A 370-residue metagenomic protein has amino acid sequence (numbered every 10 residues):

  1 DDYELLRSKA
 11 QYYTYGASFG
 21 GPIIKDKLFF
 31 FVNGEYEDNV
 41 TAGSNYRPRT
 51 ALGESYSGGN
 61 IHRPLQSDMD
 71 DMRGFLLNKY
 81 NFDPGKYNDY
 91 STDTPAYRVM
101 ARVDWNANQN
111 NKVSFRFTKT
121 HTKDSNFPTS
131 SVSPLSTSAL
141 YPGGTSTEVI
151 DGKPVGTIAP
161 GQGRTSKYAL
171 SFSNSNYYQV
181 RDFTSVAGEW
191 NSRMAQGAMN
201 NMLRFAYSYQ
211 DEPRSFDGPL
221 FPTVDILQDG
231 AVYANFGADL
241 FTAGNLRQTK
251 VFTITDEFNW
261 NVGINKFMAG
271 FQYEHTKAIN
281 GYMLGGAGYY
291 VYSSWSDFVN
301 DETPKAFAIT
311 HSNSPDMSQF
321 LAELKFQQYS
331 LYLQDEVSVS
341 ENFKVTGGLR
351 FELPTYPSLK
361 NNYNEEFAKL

Functional and structural regions predicted by a protein language model:
D1-D70, T92-V99: Outer-membrane beta-barrel translocator/receptor signature
D1-K9, L77-F82, T310: Substrate-binding clefts and substrate-entry loops adjacent to catalytic sites of polymer-processing enzymes acting on
I24-D26, E37, N108-N110, A195-G197 (+3 more regions): Outer-membrane beta-barrel channels and translocator barrels
G34, A269-G270, G348: Small/polar-residue-rich segments within soluble enzyme cores
N78, T92-P95, Q109-Q334, Y356: Replace "related TpsB outer-membrane translocases also match" with "some related outer-membrane beta-barrels such as
L331-L333, F343-S358: Extended, hydrophobic alpha-helical segments in both membrane/secreted and soluble proteins
S358-L370: Catalytic cores of eukaryotic secretory-pathway lumenal/extracellular enzymes that build and remodel glycoconjugates
